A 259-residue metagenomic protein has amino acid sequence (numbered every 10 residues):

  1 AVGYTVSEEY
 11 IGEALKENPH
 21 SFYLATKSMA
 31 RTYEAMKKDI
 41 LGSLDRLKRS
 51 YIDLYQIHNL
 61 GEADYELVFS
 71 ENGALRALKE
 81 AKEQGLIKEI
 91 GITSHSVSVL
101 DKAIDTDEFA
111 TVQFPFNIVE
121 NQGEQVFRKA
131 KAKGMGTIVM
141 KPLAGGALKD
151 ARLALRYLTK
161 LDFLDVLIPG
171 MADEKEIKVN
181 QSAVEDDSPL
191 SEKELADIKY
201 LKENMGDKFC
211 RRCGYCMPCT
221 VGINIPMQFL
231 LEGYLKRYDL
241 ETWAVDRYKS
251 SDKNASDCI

Functional and structural regions predicted by a protein language model:
A1-F22: N-terminal binding-site loop/beta-alpha segment at the start of enzyme catalytic domains that lines or forms
V2, V6, S28-R31, S94-S98 (+3 more regions): Short beta->alpha linker loops
S7-A14, D39-S43, A74-L78, V99 (+4 more regions): A general structural detector for well-ordered alpha-helical segments in enzyme core domains, enriched
E9, E34, D101-K102, K175-K178: Alpha-helical elements of the RecA-like P-loop NTPase motor core of helicases
F22, F109-N117, S188-E194: Short hydrophobic/aromatic-enriched beta-strand-loop microsegments
F22-L24, I90, T137, L167: Hydrophobic/aromatic residues located in beta-strands of well-ordered beta-sheets within soluble catalytic
R31-I138, L143-G146: Glycine/proline-rich, positively charged, aromatic-decorated active-site loop/lid region on the catalytic face
E124-I259: Structured C-terminal cap/extension of enzyme domains
